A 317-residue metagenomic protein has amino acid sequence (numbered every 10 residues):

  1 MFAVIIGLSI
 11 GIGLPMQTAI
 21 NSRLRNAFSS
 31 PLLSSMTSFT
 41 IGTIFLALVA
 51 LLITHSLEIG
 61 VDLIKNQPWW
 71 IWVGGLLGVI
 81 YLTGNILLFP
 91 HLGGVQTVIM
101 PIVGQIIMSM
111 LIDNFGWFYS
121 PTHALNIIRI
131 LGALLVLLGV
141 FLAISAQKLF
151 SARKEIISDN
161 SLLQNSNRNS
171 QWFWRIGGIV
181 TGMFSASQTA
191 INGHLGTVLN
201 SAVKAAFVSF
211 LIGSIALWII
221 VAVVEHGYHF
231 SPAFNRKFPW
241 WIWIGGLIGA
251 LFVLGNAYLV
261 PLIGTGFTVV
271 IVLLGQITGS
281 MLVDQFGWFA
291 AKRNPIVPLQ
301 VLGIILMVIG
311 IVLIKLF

Functional and structural regions predicted by a protein language model:
M1-L14, D62-L77, I128-L138, W174-I179 (+2 more regions): Structural signature of hydrophobic alpha-helical transmembrane segments
M1-S9, R23-N26, L32-M36, T40-W70 (+11 more regions): Membrane-interface interhelical linkers
I12-M16, I20, W69-H91, F184 (+2 more regions): Hydrophobic alpha-helical transmembrane segments of multi-pass membrane transport proteins, especially secondary
P15, A19, A47, G75 (+11 more regions): Hydrophobic/small/kink-forming positions within alpha-helical transmembrane segments of polytopic membrane proteins
N26, S30, G84-M100, T197-S201 (+2 more regions): Structural motif at transmembrane-helix junctions in multi-pass transporters
P101, I107-I127, T278-P298: C-terminal transmembrane-helix exit sites in multi-pass transporters
L125-A146, I296-K315: Hydrophobic transmembrane alpha-helices of multi-pass small-molecule transport proteins
T181, S185-G193, T197-V198: Extracytoplasmic gate region of multi-pass secondary transporters
